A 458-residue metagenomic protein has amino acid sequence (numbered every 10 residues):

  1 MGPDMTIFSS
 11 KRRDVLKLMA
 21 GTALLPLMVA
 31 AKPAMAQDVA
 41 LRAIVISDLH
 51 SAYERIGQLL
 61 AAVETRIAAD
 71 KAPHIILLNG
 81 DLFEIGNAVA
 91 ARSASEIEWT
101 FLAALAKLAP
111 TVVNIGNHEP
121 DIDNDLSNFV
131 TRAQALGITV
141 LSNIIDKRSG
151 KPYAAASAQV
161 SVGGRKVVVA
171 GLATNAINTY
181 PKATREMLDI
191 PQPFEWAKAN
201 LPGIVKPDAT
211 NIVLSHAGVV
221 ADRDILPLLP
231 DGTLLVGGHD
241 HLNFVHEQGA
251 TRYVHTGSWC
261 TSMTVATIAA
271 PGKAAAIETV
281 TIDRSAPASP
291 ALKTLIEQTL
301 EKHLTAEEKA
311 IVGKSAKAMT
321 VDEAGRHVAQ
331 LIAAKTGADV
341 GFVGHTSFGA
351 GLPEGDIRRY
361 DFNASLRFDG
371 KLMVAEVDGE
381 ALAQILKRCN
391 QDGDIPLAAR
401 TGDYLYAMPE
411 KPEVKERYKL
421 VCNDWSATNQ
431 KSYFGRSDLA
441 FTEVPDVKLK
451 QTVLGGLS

Functional and structural regions predicted by a protein language model:
P3-P26: N-terminal secretory signal peptides and thylakoid transit peptides that target proteins across membranes
L16, A36-R284, E323-R326, Q330-L331: Acidic, metal/ion-coordinating pockets
G21, A72, D231-G232, G337-A338 (+1 more regions): Short, well-ordered coil loops that connect the C-terminus of an alpha-helix to the N-terminus of a beta-strand
L25-M28, A217-V219, R223, D356-I357: Short, motif-level signal for alpha-helix interfacial/capping segments enriched in acidic residues and aromatics/proline
P26, V63, E96, G393-D394: A short hydrophobic/aromatic micro-motif that marks alpha-helical segments and, especially, helix-coil
V39-A40, I46, S51, S258-K335 (+1 more regions): Catalytic centers of hydrolytic enzymes
